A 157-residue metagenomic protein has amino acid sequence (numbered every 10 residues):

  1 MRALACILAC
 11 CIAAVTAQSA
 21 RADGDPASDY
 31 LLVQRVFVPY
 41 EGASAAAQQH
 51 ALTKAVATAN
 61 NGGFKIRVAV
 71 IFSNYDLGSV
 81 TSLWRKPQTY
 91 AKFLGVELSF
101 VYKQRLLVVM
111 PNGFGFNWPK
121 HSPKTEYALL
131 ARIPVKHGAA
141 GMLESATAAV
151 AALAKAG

Functional and structural regions predicted by a protein language model:
R2-K103, F114-G157: A structural boundary signal for the start of the first folded domain, especially the loop/turn and N-capping region
L107: Conserved, mostly hydrophobic/aromatic
M110: Surface-exposed receptor/substrate recognition regions of extracellular proteins
